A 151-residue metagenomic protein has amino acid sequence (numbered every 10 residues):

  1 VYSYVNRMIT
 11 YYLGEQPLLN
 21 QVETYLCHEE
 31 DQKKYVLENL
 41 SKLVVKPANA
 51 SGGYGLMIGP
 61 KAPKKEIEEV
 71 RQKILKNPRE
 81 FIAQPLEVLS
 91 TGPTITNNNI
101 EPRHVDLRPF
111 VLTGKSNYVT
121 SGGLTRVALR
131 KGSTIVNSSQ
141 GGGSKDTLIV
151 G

Functional and structural regions predicted by a protein language model:
V1-S90: Active-site nucleotide/adenylate-binding loops and adjacent lid/helix of ATP-dependent enzymes
Y54-S90, T94-G151: ATP-dependent carboxylate/phosphate-activation module, predominantly the ATP-grasp catalytic core and closely related
